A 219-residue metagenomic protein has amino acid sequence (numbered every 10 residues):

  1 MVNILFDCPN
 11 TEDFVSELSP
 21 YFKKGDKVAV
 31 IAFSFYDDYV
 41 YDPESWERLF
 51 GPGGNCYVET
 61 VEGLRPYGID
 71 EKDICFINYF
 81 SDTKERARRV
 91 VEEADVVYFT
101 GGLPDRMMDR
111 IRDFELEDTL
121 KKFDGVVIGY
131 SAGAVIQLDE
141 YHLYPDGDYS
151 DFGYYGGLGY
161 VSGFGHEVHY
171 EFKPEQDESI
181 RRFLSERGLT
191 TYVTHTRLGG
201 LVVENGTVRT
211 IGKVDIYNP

Functional and structural regions predicted by a protein language model:
M1-G25, V30-G54, Y141-P219: C-terminal and late-domain segments of enzyme folds
A29, V96-T100, I128-G129, H166: Structural motif
S34-Y36, G102-D105, G133: Short glycine-rich anion-binding loops that position phosphate/pyrophosphate groups of nucleotides and phosphorylated
D38, M107, L138: Glycine/Thr-rich phosphate-binding loops of Rossmann-like dinucleotide-binding domains
P43-R106: Portal/gating segments that form or line small-molecule/metal binding sites
V90-E93, D113-G125: Catalytic-core regions built around general acid/base machinery
F99-T100, K121-E140: Catalytic nucleophile loop
R106-M108, D113: Internal catalytic-core helix/loop-beta-alpha segment that presents or stabilizes conserved functional determinants
